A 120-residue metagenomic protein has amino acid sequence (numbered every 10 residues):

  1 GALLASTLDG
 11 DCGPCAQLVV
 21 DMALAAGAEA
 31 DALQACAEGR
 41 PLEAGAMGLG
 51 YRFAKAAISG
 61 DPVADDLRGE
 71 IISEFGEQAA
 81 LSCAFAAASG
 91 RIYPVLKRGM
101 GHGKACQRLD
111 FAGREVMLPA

Functional and structural regions predicted by a protein language model:
G1-A120: Hydrophobic alpha-helical segments
